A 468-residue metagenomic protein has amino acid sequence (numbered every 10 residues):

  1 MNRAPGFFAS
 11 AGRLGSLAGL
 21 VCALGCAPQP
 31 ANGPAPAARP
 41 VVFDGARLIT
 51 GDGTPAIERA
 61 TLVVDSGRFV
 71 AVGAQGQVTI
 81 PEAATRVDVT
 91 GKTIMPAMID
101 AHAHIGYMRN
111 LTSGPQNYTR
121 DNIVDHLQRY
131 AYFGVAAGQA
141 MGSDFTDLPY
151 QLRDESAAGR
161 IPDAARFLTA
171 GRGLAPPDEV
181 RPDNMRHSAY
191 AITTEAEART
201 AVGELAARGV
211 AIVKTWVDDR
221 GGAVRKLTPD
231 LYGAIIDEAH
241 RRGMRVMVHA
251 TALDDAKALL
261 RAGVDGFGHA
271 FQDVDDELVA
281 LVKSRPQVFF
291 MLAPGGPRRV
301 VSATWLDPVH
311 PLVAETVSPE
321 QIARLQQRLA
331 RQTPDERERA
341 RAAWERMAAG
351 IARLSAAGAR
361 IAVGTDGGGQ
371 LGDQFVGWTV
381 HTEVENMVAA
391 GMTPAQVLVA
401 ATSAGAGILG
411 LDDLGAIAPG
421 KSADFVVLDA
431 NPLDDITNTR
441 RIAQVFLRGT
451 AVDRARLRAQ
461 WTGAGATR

Functional and structural regions predicted by a protein language model:
M1-A18: Bacterial N-terminal signal peptides that target proteins for export
C22-G25: C-terminal motif of bacterial Sec signal peptides marking the signal peptidase cleavage site
A27-Q29: Bacterial signal peptide processing site
G33-A37, L48, D52-M95: Histidine-rich, glycine-flanked metal-binding segment
V89-L111, Q116-D219, A223-V246, L278-Q326 (+1 more regions): Divalent-metal coordination cores built from histidine and acidic residues
R109-T112, Y150, D154, K226 (+5 more regions): Histidine/acidic-residue-rich catalytic or RNA/ligand-binding cores of hydrolases and nuclease-related proteins
R241, R331-E338, W344-N431: His/Asp/Glu-enriched, well-ordered alpha-helical/loop segment that forms or immediately abuts the divalent-metal
A401, S422-G463: C-terminal cap of metal-dependent C-N hydrolases
